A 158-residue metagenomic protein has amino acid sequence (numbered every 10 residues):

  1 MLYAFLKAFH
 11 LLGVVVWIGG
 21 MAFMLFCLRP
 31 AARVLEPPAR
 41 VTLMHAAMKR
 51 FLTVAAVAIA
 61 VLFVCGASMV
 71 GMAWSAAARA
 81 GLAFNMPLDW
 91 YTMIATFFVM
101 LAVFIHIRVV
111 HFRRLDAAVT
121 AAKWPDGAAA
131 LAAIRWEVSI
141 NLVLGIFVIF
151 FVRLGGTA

Functional and structural regions predicted by a protein language model:
M1-A158: Polytopic transmembrane helical bundles with strong interfacial aromatic enrichment
